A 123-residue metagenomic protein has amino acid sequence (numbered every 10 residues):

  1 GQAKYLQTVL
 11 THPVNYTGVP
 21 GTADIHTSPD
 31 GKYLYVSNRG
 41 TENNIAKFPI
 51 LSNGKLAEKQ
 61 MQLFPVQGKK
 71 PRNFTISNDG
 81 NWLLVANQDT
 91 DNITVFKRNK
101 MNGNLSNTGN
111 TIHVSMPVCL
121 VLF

Functional and structural regions predicted by a protein language model:
G1-F123: Feature marking well-ordered beta-strand scaffolds used for ligand recognition
